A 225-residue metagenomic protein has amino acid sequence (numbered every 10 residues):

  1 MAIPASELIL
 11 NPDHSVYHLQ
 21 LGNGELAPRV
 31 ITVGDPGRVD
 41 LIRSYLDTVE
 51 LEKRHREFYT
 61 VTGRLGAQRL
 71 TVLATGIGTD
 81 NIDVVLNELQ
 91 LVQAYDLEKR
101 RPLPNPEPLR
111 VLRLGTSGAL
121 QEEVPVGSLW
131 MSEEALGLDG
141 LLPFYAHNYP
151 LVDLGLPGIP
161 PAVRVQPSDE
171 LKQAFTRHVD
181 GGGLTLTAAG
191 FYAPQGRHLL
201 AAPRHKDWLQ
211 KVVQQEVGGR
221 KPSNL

Functional and structural regions predicted by a protein language model:
A2-E170, A174: Metabolite-binding pocket within alpha/beta catalytic cores that recognizes anionic/polar moieties
L156-N224: Active-site rim beta-loop-alpha module in soluble metabolic enzymes
